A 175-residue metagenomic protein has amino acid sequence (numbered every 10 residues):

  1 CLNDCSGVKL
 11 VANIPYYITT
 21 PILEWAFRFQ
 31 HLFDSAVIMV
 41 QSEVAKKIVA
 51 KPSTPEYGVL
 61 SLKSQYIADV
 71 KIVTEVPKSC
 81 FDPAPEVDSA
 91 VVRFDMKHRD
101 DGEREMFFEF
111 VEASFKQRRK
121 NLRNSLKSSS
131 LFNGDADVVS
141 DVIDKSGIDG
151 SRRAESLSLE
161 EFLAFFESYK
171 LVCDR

Functional and structural regions predicted by a protein language model:
C1-E109, A113, A164, L171 (+1 more regions): Catalytic cores of RNA-modifying enzymes
E24, K46, N124, D137-S140 (+1 more regions): Solvent-exposed alpha-helical segments within well-ordered globular domains of core cellular machineries
A90, F94-M96, G102-D141, S146-D149 (+1 more regions): An accessory alpha-helical subdomain
